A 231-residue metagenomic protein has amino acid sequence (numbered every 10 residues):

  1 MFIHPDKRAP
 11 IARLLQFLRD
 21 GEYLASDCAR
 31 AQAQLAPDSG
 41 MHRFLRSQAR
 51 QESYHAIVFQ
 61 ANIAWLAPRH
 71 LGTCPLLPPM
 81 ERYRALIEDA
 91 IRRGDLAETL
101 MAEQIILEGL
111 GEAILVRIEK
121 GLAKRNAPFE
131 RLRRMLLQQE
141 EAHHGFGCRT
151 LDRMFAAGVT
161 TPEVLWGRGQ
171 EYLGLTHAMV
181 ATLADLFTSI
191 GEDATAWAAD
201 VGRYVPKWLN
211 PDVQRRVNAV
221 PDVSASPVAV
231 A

Functional and structural regions predicted by a protein language model:
M1-A231: Non-heme di-metal
